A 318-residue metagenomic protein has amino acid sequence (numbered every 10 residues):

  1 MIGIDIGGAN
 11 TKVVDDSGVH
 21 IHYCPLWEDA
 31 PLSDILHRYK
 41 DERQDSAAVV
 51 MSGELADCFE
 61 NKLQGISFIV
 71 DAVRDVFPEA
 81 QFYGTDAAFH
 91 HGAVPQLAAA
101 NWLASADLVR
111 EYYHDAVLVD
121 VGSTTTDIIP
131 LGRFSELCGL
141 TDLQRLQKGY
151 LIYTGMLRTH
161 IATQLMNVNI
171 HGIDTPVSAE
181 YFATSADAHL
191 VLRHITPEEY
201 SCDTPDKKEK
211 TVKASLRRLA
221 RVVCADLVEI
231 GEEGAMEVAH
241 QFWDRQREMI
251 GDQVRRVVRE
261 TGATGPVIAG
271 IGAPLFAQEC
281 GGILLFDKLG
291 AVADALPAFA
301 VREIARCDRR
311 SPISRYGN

Functional and structural regions predicted by a protein language model:
M1-G8, K12-V119, I129-N318: Nucleotide/phosphate-binding catalytic cleft detector across ATP-hydrolyzing and phosphate-transferring enzymes
T124-I128: Glycine-rich anion/phosphate-binding loop at the beta-strand->alpha-helix junction
